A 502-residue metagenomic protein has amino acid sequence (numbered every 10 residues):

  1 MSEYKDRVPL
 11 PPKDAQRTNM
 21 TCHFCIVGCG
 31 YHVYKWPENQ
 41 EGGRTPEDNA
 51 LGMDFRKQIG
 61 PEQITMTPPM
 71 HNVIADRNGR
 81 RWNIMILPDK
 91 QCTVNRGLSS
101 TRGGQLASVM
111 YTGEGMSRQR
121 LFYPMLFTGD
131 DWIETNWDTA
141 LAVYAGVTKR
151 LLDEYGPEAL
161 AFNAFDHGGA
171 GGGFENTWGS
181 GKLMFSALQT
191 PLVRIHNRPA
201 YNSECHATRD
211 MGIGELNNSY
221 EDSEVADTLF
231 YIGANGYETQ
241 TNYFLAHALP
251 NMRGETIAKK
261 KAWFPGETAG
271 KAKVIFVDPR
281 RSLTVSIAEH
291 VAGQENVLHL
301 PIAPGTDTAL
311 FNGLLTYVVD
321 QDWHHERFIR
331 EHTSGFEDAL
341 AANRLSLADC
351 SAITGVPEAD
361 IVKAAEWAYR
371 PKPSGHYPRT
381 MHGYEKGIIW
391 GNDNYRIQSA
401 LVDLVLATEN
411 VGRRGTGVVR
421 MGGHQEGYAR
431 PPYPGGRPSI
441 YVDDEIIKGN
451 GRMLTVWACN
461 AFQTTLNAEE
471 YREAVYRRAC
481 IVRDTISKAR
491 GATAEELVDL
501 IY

Functional and structural regions predicted by a protein language model:
M1-Q321, P357, R452-C459, R478: N-terminal export/assembly segments and adjacent metallocofactor-ligating motifs of anaerobic energy-metabolism
G42-R44, L192-R194, H324-R327, D360-V362 (+4 more regions): Acidic/polar loop patches that form or flank catalytic/metal-binding clefts of enzymes that bind anionic ligands
T135, A207, G214-E221, Q240-Y243 (+9 more regions): Alpha-helix capping and helix-loop boundary segments enriched in small/acidic/polar residues
F162-G172, D349-I353, Y384-G391, H424-Q425 (+1 more regions): Conserved short loop/turn motifs at secondary-structure junctions
G305, F311-S374: P-loop NTPase catalytic nucleotide-binding module
E366-R452: A glycine-rich, hydrophobic/aromatic-adjacent loop/helix-cap motif
V456-A479, I486-A494: Ordered core of a single globular domain
